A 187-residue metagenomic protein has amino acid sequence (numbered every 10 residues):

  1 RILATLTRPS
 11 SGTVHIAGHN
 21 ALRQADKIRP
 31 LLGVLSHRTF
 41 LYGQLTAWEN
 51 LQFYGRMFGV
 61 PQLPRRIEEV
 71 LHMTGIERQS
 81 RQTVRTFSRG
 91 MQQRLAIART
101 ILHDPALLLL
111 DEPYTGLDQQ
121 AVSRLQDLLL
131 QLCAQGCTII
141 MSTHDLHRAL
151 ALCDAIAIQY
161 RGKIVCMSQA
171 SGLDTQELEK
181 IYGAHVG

Functional and structural regions predicted by a protein language model:
G12-N20, I28, C166: Conserved ABC transporter NBD signature motif
Q52, R56-Q79: Conserved ABC ATPase "signature" region
D104: Conserved catalytic motifs of ABC-family nucleotide-binding domains
L108-D111: Catalytic Walker B motif of ABC-type/P-loop ATPase nucleotide-binding domains
Q119-A121: Helix N-cap at the start of a conserved alpha-helix in ABC-type nucleotide-binding domains
T143-H144: H-loop/switch region of ABC-family ATPase nucleotide-binding domains
